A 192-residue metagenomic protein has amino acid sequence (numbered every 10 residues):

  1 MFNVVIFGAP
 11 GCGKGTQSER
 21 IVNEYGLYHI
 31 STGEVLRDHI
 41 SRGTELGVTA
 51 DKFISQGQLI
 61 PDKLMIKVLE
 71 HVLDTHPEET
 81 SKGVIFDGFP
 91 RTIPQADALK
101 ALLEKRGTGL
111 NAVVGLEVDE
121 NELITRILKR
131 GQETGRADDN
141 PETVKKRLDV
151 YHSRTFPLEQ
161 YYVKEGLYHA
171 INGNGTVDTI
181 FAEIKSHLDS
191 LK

Functional and structural regions predicted by a protein language model:
M1-K192: Glycine-rich phosphate-binding loop of ATP-dependent small-molecule kinases
